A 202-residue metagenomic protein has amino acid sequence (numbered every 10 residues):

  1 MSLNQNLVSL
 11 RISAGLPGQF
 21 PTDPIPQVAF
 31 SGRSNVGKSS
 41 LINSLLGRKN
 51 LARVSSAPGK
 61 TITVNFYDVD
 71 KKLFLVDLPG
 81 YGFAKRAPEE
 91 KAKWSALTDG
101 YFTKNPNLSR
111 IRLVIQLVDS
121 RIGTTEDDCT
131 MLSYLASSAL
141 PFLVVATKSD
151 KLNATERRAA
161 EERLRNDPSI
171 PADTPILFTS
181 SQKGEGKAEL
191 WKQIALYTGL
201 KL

Functional and structural regions predicted by a protein language model:
M1-F83, G199-L200: Conserved G1/Walker A P-loop phosphate-binding module
Q5-G18, K151-L202: Canonical P-loop GTPase G-domain recognition
G18, N50, F83-R86, T125 (+2 more regions): Conserved protein kinase catalytic core
G47-R48, K91-W94, M131-L135, A160-R163 (+1 more regions): Glycine-rich, phosphate-binding/catalytic loops in enzymes
K60, L73, G80-G82, R121-G123 (+2 more regions): Conserved nucleotide-binding/hydrolysis micro-motifs of P-loop NTPases
T61, K91-S95, T125, C129 (+1 more regions): Amphipathic alpha-helical transducer elements in NTP-driven molecular machines
D70-L108: Conserved nucleotide-sensing/catalytic segment adjacent to the nucleotide-binding pocket in NTP-handling enzymes
D99-T174: Conserved C-terminal guanine-recognition region of P-loop GTPase G domains, centered on the G4
